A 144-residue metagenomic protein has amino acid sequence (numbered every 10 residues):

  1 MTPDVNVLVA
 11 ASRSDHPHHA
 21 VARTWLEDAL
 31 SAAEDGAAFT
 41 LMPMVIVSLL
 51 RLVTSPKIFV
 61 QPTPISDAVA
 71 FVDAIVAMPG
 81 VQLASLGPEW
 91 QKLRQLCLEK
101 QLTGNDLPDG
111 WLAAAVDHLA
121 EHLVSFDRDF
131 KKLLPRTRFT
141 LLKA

Functional and structural regions predicted by a protein language model:
M1-L41, P56-A70: Short, well-structured N-terminal submotif of metal-dependent ribonuclease cores
V5, D106-G110: Conserved glycosyltransferase catalytic-site signature
A10-S12, L52, L133: Residues that scaffold the ATP/ADP-binding catalytic core of kinase and kinase-like folds
S14, P43-I46, D73-K100: Acidic catalytic patch
D35-F39, G80-V81, D117-H122: Short active-site oxyanion
T40-L41, A84, L107, S125: Short beta-strand scaffold positions
P88, A113-A144: Acidic, PIN/NYN-like endoribonuclease modules and their adjacent C-terminal/linker elements
